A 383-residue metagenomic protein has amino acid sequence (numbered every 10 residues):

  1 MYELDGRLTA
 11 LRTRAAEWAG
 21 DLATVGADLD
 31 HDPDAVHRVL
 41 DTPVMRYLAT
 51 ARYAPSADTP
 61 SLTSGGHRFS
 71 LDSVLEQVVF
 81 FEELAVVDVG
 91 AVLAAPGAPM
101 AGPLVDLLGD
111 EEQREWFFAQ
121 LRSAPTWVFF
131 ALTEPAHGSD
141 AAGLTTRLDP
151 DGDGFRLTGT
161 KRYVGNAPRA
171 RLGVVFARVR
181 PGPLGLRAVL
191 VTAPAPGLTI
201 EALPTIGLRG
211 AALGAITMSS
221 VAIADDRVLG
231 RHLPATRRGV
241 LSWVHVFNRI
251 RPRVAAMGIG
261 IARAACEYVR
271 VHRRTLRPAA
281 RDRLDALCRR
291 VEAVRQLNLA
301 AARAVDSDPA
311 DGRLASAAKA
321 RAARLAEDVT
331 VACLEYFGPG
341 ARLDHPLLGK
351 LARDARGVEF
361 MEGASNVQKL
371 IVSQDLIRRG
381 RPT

Functional and structural regions predicted by a protein language model:
M1-V92, R379-T383: Amphipathic, small/basic residue-rich leader segments at the start of a protein or domain
Y2, A202-E292: Glycine-rich beta->alpha junctions and the first turn(s) of the following alpha-helix
G20-H31, R270-P278, E292-L343: C-terminal helix-coil-helix/basic helical segment that borders enzyme active sites and/or dimer interfaces and provides
A49-A51, S123-L132: A short, Trp-centered hydrophobic/proline-enriched beta-strand micro-motif
G66, V89-E112: N-terminal glycine-rich flavin-associated loop
L107-V128: FAD-binding glycine-rich core of flavoenzymes that anchor FAD
T160-T199: A short core secondary-structure module
F337-T383: Glycine-rich phosphate/cofactor-binding loops in nucleotide/flavin-utilizing enzymes
